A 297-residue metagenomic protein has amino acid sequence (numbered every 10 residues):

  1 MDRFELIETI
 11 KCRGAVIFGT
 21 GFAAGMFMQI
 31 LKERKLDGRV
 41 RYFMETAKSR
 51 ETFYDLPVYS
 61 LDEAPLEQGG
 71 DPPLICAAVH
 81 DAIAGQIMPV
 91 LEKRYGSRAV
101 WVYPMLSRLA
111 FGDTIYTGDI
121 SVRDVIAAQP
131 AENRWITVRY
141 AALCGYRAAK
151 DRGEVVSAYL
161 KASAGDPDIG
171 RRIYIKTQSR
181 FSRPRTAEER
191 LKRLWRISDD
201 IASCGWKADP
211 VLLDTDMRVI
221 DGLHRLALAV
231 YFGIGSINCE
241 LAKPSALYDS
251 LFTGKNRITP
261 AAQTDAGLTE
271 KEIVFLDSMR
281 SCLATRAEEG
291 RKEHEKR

Functional and structural regions predicted by a protein language model:
M1-R108: Hydrophobic, well-ordered beta-alpha structural blocks that scaffold small-molecule cofactor pockets
Y54-Y59, D113-G118, L251-T259: Short, surface-exposed amphipathic charged segments that create phosphate/polyanion-binding patches used for binding
P73-C76, I201, G222, A229: A residue-level signal for conserved active-site and pocket-lining positions in enzyme catalytic cores
V79, S97-E189, R280, A284-E288 (+1 more regions): An acidic, glycine-rich, mixed-charge low-complexity segment common to nucleic-acid enzymes
G165-I220: Short alpha-helix boundary/capping and kink motifs at helix termini
T215-G233: A sequence-level detector for short glycine-anchored, His/Arg-bearing signature motifs that mark catalytic or binding
I237-E240: Short hydrophobic alpha-helical runs that function as membrane-insertion/retention elements
S245-E295: Amphipathic, charge-rich alpha-helical segments that serve as recognition/docking helices
